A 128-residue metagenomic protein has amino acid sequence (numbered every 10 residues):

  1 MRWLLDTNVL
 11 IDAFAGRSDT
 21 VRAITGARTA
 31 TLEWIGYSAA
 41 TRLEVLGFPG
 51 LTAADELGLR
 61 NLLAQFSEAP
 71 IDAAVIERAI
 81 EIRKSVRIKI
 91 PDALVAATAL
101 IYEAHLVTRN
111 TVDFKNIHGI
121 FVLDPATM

Functional and structural regions predicted by a protein language model:
M1, A96, L100-M128: Acidic, PIN/NYN-like endoribonuclease modules and their adjacent C-terminal/linker elements
M1-Y37, G47-N61, M128: Short, well-structured N-terminal submotif of metal-dependent ribonuclease cores
D6-T7, V45, A79, A99 (+1 more regions): Generic structural signal for small/hydrophobic residues in well-ordered secondary structure, especially within
V9-L10, T41, V75, L94-V95 (+1 more regions): Alpha-helix capping/helix-boundary segments
L62-A64, I117-H118: Short, structured coil segments at secondary-structure junctions
A64-S85: Acidic catalytic patch
K84, I88, A104: Short glycine/serine/threonine/alanine-rich loop segments
